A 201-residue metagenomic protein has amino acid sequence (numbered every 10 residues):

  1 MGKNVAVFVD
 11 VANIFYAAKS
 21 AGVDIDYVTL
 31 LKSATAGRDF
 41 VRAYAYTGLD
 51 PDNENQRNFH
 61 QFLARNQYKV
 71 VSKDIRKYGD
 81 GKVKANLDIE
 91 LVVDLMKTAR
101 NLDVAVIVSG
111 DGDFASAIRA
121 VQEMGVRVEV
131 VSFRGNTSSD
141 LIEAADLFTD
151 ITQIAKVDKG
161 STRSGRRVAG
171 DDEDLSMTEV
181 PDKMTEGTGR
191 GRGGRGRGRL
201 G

Functional and structural regions predicted by a protein language model:
M1-L87, R127: Domain-level signal for Mg2+-assisted phosphodiester chemistry and nucleotide/NA-binding surfaces in nucleic-acid
P51-E179: Nuclease catalytic cores that cleave nucleic-acid phosphodiester bonds, predominantly acidic two-metal-ion
V121, T162-G170, M184-G201: Arginine-glycine-rich low-complexity intrinsically disordered regions
